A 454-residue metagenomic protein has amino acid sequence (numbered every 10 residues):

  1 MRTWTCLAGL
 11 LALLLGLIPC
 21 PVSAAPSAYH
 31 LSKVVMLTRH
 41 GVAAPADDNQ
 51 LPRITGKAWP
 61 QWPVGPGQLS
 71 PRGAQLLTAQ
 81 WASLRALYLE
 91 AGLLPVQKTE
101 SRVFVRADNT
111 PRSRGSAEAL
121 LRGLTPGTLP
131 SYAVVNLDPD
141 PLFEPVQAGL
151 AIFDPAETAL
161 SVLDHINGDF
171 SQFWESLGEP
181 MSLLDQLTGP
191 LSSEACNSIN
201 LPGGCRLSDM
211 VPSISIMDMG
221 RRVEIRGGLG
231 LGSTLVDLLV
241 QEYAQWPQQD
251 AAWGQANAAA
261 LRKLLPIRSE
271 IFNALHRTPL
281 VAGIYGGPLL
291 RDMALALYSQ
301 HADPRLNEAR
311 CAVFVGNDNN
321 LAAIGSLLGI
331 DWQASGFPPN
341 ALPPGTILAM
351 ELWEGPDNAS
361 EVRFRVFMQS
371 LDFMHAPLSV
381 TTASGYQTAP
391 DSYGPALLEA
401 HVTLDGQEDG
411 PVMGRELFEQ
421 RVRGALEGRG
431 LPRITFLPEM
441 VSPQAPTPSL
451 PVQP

Functional and structural regions predicted by a protein language model:
M1-G9: Bacterial N-terminal signal peptides that target proteins for export
A8-I18: Bacterial N-terminal signal peptides
P19-A24: Signal peptide processing junction and immediate N-terminal pro/mature segment of secreted/exported proteins
A25-R102, D108-A312, G316-P454: Signature for phosphate-centric chemistry
